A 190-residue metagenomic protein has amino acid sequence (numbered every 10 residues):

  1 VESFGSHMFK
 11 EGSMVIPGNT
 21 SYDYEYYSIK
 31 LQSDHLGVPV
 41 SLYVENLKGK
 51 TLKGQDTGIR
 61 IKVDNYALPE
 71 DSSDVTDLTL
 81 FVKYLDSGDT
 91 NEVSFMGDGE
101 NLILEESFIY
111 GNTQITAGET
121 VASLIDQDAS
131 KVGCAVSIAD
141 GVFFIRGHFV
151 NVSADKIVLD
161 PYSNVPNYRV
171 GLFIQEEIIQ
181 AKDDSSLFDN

Functional and structural regions predicted by a protein language model:
V1-N190: Subunit-assembly interface segments of extracellular/virion macromolecular structures
